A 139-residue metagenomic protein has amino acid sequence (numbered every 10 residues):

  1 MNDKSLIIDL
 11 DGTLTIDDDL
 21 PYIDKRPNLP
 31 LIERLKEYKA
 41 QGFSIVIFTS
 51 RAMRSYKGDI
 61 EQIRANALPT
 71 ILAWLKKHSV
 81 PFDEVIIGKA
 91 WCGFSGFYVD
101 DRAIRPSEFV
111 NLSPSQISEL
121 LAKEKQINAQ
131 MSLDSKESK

Functional and structural regions predicted by a protein language model:
M1-K139: HAD-like aspartate-dependent phosphatase fold
